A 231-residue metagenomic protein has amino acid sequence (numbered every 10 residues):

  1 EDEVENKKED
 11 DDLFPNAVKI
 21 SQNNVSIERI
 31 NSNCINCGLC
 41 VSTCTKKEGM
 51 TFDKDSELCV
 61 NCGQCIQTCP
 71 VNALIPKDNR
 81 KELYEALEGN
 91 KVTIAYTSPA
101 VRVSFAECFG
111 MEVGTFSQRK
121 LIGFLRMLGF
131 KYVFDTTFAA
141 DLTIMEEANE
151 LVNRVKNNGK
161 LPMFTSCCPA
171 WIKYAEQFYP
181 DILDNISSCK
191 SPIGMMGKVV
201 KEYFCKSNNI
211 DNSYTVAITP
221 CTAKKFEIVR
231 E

Functional and structural regions predicted by a protein language model:
E1-D2, P76-E231: Iron-sulfur-associated redox domains of electron-transfer enzymes in respiratory and anaerobic energy metabolism
E1-I20: Flexible, acidic/Gly-rich N-terminal and inter-domain linker regions that tether and position cofactor-handling modules
P15-S21, E28-D55, V60, Q64-R80: Iron-sulfur cluster-binding cysteine motifs and their immediate structural context in ferredoxin-like electron-transfer
N23, N33, L58, G114 (+1 more regions): Alpha-helix N-cap/helix-initiation motif
N23-V25, E48, N90-K91, F138: Generic structural motif recognizing short loop/turn segments at the entrances and edges of beta-strands
S26-R29, Y96: Short glycine-rich or small-residue beta-strand-to-loop segments that form or flank ligand, phosphate, metal/Fe-S
